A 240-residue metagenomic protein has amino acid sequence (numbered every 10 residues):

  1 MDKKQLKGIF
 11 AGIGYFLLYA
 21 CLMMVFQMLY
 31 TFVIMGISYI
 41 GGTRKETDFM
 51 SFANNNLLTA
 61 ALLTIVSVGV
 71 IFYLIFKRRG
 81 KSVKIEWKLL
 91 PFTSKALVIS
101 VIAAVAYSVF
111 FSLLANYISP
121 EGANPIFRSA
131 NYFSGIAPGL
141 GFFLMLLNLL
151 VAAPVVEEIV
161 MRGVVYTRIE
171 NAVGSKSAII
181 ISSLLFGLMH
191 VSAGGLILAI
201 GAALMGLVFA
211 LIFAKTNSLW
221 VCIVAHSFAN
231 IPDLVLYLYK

Functional and structural regions predicted by a protein language model:
M1-E86, S112, I231, V235-K240: N-terminal, membrane-interfacial amphipathic/helix-forming hydrophobic leader that caps and precedes the first
I13-L17, L58, S94-I102, F143-L147 (+3 more regions): Hydrophobic alpha-helical transmembrane segments
A20, M24, M28, K176 (+2 more regions): Functionally important transmembrane alpha-helices
T43-V66, L140-L144, E170-S182, S218-V221: Membrane-interface starts of transmembrane alpha-helices
R44-F52, S82-A153, N171: Juxtamembrane helix-loop-helix connectors linking adjacent transmembrane helices in multi-pass membrane enzymes
L62-S67, L147, I200-V208: Membrane-embedded alpha-helical segments of multi-pass membrane proteins, especially the transmembrane helices
F110-F111, L140-G141, E157-Y166, L184-H190 (+1 more regions): Short juxtamembrane and helix-loop transition motifs at transmembrane-helix boundaries in membrane proteins
R162-V173, V235-L236: Membrane-interfacial alpha-helical segments at the cytosolic side of multi-pass membrane proteins
